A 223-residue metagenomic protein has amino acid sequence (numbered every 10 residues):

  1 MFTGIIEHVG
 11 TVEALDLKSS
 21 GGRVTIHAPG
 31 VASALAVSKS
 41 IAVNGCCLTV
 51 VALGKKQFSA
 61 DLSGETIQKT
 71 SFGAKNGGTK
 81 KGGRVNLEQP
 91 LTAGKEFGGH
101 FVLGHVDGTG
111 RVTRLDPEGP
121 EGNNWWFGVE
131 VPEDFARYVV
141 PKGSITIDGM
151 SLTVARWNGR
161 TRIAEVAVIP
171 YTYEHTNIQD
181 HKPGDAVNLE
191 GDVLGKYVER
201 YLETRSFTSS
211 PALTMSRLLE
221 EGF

Functional and structural regions predicted by a protein language model:
M1-F223: Conserved loop->alpha-helix
